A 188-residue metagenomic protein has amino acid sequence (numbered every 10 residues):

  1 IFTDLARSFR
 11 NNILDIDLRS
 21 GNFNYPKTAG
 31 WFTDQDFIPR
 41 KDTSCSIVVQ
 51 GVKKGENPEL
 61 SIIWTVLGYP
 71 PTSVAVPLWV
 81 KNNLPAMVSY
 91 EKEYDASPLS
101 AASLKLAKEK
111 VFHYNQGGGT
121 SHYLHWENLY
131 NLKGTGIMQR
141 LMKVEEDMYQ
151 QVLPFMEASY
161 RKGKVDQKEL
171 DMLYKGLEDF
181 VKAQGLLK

Functional and structural regions predicted by a protein language model:
I1-K188: C-terminus-biased signal that marks the final domain/tail of proteins
